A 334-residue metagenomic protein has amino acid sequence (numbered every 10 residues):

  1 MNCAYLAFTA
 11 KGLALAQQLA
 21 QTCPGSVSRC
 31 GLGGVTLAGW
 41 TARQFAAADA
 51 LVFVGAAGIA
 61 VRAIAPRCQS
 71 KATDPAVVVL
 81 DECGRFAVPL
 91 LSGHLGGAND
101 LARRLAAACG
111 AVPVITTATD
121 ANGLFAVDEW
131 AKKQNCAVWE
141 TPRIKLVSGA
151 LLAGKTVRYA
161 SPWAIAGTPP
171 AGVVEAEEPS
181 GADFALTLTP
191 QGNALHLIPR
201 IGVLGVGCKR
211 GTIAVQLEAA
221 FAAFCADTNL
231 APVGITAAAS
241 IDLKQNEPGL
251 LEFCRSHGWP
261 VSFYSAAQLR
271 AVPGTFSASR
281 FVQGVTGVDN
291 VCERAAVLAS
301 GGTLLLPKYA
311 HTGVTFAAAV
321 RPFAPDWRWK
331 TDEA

Functional and structural regions predicted by a protein language model:
M1-Y5: Extreme N-terminal starter segment of soluble prokaryotic enzymes
L6-K11: Polybasic, low-complexity association/targeting segments
G12-Q18, G25, G34-T36, Q44-A50 (+4 more regions): Conserved mixed alpha/beta catalytic, RNA-binding, or beta-rich assembly cores of soluble enzyme, regulatory
C30-G33, T116-A118, Y264-A266, P307: Conserved beta-strand termini and adjacent loop/short-helix elements that scaffold enzyme active sites in alpha/beta
A237-A296, S300-L306, A310-V314: C-terminal non-catalytic interaction/assembly regions of soluble proteins
T303-A334: Extended alpha-helical regions
